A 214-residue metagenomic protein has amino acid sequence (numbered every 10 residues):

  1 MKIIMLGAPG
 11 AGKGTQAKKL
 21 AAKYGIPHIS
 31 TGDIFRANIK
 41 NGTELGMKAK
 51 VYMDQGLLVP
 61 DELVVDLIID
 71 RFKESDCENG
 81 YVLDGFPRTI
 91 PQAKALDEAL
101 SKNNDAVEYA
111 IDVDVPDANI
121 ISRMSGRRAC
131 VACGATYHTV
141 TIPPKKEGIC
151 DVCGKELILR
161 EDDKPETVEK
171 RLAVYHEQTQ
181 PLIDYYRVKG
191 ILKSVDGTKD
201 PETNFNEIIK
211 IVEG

Functional and structural regions predicted by a protein language model:
M1-G214: Glycine-rich phosphate-binding loop of ATP-dependent small-molecule kinases
